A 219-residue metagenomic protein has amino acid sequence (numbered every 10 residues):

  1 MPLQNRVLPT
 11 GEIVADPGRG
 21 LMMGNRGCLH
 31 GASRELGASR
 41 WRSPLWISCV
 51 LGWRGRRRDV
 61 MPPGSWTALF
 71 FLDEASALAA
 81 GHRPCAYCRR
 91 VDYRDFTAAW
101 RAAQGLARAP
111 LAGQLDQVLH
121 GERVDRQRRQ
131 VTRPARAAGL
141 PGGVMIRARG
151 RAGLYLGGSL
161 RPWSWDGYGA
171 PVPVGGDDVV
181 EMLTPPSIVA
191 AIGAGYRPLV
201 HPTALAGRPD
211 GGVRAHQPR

Functional and structural regions predicted by a protein language model:
M1-R219: Mature, structured domains enriched in cysteine- and short glycine motifs
